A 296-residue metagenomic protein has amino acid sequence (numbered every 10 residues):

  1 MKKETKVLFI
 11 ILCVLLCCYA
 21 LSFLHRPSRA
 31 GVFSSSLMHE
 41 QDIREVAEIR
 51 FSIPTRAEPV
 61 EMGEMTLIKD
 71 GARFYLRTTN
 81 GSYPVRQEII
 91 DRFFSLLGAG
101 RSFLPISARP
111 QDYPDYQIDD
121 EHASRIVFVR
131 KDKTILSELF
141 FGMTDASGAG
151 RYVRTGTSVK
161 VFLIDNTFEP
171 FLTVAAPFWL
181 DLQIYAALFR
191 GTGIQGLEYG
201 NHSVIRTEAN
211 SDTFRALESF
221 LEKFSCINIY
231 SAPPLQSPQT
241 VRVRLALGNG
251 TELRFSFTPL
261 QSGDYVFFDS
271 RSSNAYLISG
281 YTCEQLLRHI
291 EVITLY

Functional and structural regions predicted by a protein language model:
M1-Y296: Secondary-structure "cap/kink" motif recognition
